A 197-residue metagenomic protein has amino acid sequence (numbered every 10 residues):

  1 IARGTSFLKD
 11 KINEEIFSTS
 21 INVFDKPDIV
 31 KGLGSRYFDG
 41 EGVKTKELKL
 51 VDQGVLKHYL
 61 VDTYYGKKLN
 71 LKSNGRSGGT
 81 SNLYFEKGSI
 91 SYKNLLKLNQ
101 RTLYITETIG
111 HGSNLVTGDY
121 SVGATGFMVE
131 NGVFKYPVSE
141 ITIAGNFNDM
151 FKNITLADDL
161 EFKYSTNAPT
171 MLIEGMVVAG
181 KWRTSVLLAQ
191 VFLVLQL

Functional and structural regions predicted by a protein language model:
I1, L195-L197: Accessible peptide chain termini
I1-L8: Active-site pocket-lining segments that scaffold enzyme catalytic pockets across diverse folds
L8-L195: Dual-mode signal for accessory low-complexity, basic/Gly-rich regions
